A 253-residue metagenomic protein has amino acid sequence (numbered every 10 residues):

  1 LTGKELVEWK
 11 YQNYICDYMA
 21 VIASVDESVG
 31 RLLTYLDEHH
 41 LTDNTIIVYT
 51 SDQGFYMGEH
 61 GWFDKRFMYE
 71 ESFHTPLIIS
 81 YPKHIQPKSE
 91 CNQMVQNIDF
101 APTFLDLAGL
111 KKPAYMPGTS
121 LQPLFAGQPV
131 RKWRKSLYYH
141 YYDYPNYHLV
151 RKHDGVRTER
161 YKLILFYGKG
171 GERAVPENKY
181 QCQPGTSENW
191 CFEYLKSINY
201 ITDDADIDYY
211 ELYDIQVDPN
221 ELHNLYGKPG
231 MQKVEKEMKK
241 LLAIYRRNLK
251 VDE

Functional and structural regions predicted by a protein language model:
L1-N13, V21, V25, E193-E211 (+1 more regions): Long, internal low-complexity/basic segments
G3-T45, L107: A long, amphipathic alpha-helix that forms part of the scaffold/cap immediately adjacent to metal-dependent active
V7-A20, D64, H84-V95, L107-K112 (+3 more regions): Active-site rim elements
Y18, I22-V25, V29, I46-S51 (+3 more regions): Beta-strand elements within well-structured catalytic alpha/beta cores of enzymes that handle phosphate/sulfate esters
T34-P87, Q96, P117: Histidine-centered active-site microenvironments of extracellular/periplasmic hydrolases and transferases
T42-T45, P87-V156, M231-L241, E253: Polar, surface-exposed loop/tail segments that function as active-site lids or cofactor/substrate-recognition elements
I46-S51, I78-I79, S136-Y142, I164-L165: Short beta-strand segments
E70-F73, D143-G227: C-terminal, low-complexity/hydrophilic appendages and adjacent surface loops of extracellular/periplasmic anionic
